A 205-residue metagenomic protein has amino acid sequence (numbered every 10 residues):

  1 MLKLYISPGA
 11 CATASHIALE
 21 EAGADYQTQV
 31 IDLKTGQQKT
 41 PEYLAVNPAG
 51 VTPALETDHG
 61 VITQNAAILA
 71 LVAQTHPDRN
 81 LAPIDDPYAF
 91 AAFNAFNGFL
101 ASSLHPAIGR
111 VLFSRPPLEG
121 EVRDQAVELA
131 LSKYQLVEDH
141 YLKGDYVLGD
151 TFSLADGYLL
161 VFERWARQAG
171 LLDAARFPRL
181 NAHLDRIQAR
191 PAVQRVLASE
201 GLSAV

Functional and structural regions predicted by a protein language model:
M1-Q125: GST-like domain detector, emphasizing the conserved glutathione-binding G-site in the N-terminal thioredoxin-like
L33-K34, L180, G201-L202: Conserved beta-strand edge residues that scaffold enzyme active sites
P77, G170-L171, G201: Glycine-centered secondary-structure boundary/capping sites
L100-P191, V196: GST-like fold's C-terminal all-alpha helical module
V196-V205: Terminal-tail/helix-coil boundary detector
